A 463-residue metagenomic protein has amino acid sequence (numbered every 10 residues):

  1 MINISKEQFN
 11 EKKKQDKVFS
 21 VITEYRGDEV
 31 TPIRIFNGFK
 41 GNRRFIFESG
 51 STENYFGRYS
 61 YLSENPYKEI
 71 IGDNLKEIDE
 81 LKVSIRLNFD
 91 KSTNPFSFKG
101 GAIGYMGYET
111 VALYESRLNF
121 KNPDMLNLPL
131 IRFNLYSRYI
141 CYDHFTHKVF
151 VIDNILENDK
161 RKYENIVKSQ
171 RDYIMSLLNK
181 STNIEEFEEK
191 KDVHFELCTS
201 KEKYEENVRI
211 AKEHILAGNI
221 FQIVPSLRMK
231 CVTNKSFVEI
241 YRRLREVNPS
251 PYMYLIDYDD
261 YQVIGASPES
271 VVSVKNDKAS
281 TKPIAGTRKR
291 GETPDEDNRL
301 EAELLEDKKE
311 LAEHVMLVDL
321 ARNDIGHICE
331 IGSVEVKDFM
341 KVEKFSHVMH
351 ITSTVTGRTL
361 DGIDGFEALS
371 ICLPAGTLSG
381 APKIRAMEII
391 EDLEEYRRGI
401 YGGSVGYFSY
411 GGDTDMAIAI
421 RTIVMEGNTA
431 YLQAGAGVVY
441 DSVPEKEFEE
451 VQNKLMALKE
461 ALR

Functional and structural regions predicted by a protein language model:
M1-R463: Extended alpha-helical targeting/anchoring segments, especially N-terminal organellar/secretory targeting helices
